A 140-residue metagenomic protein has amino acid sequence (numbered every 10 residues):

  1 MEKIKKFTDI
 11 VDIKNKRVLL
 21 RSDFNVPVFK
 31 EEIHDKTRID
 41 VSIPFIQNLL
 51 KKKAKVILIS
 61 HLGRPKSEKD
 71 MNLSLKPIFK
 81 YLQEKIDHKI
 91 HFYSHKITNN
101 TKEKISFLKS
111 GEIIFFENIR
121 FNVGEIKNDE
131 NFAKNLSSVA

Functional and structural regions predicted by a protein language model:
M1-A140: Active-site loop-to-helix "anion-binding N-cap" substructures in soluble metabolic enzymes
